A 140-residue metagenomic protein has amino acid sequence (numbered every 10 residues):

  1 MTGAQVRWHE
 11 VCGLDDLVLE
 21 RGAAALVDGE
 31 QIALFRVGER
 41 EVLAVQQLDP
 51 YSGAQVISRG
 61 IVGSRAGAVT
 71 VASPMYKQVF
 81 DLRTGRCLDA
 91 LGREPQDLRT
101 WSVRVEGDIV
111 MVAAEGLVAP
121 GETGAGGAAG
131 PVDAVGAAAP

Functional and structural regions predicted by a protein language model:
M1-G3: Basic/polar N-terminal segments that are highly enriched at the extreme N-terminus, encompassing both cleavable
Q5-L14: Short amphipathic
L17-R21: Solvent-exposed, conformationally flexible loop/turn segments
G22-D133: Rieske [2Fe-2S] iron-sulfur-binding domain
V135-A139: Mixed-charge, glycine-accented linear interaction segment located at domain edges/termini
